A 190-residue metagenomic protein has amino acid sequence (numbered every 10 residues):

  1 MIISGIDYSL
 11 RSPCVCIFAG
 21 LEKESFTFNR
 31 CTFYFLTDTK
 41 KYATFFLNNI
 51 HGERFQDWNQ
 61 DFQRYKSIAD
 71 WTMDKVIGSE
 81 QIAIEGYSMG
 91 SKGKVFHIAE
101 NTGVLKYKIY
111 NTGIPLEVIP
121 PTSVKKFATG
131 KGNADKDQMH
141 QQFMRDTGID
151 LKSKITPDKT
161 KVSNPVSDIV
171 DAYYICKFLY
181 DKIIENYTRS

Functional and structural regions predicted by a protein language model:
M1-S190: Phosphate- and other anionic-substrate recognition elements at nucleic-acid/protein interfaces
